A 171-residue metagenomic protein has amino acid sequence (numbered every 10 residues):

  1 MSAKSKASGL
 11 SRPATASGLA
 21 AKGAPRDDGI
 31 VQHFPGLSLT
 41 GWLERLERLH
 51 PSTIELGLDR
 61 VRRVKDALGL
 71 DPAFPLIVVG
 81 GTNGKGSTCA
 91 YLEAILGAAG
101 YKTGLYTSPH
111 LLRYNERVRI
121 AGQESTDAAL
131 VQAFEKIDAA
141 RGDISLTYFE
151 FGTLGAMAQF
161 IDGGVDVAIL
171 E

Functional and structural regions predicted by a protein language model:
M1-R26: A cross-taxon signal for low-complexity, glycine/charged-rich
S2-K6, D27-G81, T88-A90, A94-A99 (+1 more regions): Short functional linear segments
L10, A24, L58, N83 (+1 more regions): Intrinsically disordered, low-complexity sequence elements enriched in Ser/Thr/Gly/Pro
S17, R26, C89-L92, L112 (+1 more regions): Ubiquitous "structural anchor" signal
Q32-F34, S52-I54, L58, R62-P72 (+1 more regions): ATP-dependent carboxylate-amine ligase catalytic core
N83-K85, H110-L111: Short active-site-proximal "capping" loops at secondary-structure junctions
